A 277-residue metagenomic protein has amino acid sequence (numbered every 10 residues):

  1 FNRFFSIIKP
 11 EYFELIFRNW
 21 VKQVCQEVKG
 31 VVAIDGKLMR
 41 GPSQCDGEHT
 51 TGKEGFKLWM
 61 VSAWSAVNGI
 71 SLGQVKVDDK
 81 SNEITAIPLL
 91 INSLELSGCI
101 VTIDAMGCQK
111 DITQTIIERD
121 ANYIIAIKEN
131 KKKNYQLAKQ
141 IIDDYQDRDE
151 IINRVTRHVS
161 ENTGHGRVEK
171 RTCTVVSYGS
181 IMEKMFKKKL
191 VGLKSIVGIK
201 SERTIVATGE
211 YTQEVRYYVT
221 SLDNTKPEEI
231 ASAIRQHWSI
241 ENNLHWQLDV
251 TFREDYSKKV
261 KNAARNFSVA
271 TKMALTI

Functional and structural regions predicted by a protein language model:
F1-G47, D120: Active-site- or DNA-interface-adjacent structural scaffold in DNA-acting proteins
F1-R18, I103-Q109, I116, K259 (+1 more regions): Short, positively charged, Gly/Tyr-enriched micro-motifs that form contact patches at catalytic or ligand/partner
V32-K37, G69, I87, I100-C108 (+4 more regions): Short, conserved catalytic/metal-binding motifs centered on acidic residues
T51-C99: Electropositive, glycine- and tryptophan-enriched low-complexity nucleic-acid-binding patches
T102-K110, K128-K133: Acidic, metal-coordinating catalytic cores used for nucleic-acid/nucleotide bond scission and strand-transfer chemistry
T113-A121, D143: Short, surface-exposed basic-aromatic patches at helix termini and helix-loop junctions that form
K128-R235: An anionic, glycine-rich sequence signature occurring as long contiguous blocks
R235-I277: Basic, amphipathic alpha-helical segments enriched in Lys/Arg and hydrophobic/aromatic residues
